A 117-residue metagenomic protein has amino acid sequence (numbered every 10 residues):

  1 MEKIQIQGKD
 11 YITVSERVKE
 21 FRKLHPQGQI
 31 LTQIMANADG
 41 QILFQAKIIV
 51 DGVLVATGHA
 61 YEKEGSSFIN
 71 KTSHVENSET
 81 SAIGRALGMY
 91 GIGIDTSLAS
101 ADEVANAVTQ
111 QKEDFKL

Functional and structural regions predicted by a protein language model:
M1-L117: Polyanion-binding surfaces on beta-sheet-dominated domains and ring/shell assemblies
